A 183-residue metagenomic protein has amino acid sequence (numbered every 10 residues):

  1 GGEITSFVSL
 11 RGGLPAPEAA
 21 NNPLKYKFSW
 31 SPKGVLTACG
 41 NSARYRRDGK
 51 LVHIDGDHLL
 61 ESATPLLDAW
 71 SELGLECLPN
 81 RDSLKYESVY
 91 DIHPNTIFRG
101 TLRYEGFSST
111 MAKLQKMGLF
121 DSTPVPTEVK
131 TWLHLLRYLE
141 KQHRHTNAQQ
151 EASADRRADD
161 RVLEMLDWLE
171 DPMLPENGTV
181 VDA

Functional and structural regions predicted by a protein language model:
E3-A183: C-terminal catalytic/substrate-binding lobe primarily of soluble NAD(P)-dependent oxidoreductases
